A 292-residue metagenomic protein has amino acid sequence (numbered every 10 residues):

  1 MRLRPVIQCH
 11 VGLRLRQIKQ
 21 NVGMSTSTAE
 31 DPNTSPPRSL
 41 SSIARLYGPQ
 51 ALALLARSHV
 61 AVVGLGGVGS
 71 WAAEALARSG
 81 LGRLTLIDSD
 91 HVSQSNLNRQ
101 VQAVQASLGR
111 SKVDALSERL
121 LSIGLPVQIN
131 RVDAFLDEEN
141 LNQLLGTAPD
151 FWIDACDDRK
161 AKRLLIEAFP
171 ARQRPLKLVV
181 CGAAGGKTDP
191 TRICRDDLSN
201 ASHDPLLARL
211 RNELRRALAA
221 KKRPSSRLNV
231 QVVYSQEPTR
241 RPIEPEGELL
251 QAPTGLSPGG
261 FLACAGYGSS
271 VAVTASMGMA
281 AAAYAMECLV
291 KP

Functional and structural regions predicted by a protein language model:
K19-A61, Q94: N-terminal charged helix/coil linker that caps or initiates catalytic domains
S25-D31, T147-F151, C156-L164, L176-L178 (+3 more regions): Glycine-rich phosphate/adenylate-binding loop
V63-G64, I87: Conserved N-terminal Rossmann-fold NAD(P)-binding element of oxidoreductases
V68: Hydrophobic/small residue at the entry helix of a nucleotide-binding pocket
R78-R83: Conserved S-adenosyl-L-methionine
L86-I123: Glycine-rich phosphate-binding loop and adjoining beta1-alpha1-beta2 segment of Rossmann-like nucleotide-binding folds
D133-N140: Conserved SAM/SAH-binding loop
